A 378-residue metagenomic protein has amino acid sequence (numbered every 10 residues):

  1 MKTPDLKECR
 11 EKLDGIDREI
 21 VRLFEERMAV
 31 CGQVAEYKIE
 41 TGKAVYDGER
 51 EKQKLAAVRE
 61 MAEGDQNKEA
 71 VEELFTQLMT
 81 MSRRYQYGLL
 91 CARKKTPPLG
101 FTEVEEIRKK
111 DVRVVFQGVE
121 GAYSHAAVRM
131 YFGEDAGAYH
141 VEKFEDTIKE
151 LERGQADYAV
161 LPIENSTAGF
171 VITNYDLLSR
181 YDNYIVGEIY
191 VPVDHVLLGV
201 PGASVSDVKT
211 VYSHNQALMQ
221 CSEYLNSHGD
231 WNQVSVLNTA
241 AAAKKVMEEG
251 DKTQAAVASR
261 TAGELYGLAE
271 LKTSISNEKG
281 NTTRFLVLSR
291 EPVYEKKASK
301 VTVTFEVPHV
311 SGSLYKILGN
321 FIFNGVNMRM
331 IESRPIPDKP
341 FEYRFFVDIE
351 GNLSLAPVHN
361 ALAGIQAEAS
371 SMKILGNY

Functional and structural regions predicted by a protein language model:
M1-Y378: Domain-level signature for soluble enzymes in the chorismate/prephenate branch of the shikimate pathway
